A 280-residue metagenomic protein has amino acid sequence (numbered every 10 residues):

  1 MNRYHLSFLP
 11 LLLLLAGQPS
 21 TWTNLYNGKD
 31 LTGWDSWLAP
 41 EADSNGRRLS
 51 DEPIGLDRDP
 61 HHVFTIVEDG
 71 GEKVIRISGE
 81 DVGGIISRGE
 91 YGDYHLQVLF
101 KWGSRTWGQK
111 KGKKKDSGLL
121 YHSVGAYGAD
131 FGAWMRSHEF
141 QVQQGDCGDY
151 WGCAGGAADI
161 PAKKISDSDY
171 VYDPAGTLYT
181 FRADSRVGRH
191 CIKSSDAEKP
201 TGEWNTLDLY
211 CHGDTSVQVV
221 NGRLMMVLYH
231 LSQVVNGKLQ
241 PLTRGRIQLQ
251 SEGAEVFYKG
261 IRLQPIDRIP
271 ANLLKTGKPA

Functional and structural regions predicted by a protein language model:
M1-F8: Bacterial N-terminal signal peptides that target proteins for export
L9-Q18: Hydrophobic h-region of N-terminal signal peptides that target proteins for export in Gram-negative bacteria
Q18-A280: Carbohydrate-interacting regions of secretory-pathway proteins
